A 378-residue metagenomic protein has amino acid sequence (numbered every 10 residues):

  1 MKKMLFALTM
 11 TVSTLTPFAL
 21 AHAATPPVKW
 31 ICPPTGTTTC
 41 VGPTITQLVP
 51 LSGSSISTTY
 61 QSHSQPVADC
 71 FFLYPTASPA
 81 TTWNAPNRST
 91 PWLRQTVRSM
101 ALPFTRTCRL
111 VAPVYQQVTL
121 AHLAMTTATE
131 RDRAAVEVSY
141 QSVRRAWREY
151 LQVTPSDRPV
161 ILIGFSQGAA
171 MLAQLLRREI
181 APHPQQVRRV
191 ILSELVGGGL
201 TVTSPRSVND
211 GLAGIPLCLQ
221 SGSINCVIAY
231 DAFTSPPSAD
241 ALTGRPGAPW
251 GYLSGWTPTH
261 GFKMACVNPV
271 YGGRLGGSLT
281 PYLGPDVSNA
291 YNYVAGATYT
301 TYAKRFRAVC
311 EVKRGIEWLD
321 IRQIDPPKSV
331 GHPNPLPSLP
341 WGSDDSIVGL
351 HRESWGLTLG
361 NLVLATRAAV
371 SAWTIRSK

Functional and structural regions predicted by a protein language model:
M1-M4: Positively charged n-region of N-terminal signal peptides that target proteins for export
A7-P17: Bacterial N-terminal signal peptides
A23-S57: N-terminal module-boundary/linker segments of secreted carbohydrate-active enzymes
V28-G36, H63-P159, I321-K378: Active-site catalytic motif of lipid deacylating hydrolases and related acyltransferases
L73-T76, V114-V118, F165-S166, L195-G199 (+1 more regions): Active-site-proximal beta-strand/loop segments in catalytic clefts of secreted hydrolases
H122-A124, M171-L176, S204-S207: A short acidic (Asp/Glu
E137-D157, R177-G342, V348-L359, V363-R367 (+2 more regions): Surface cap/lid and interfacial helix-loop subdomains adjacent to catalytic sites that gate substrate access
G164-G168, L172: Gly/Ala-rich beta-loop-alpha elbow adjacent to hydrolase catalytic centers
